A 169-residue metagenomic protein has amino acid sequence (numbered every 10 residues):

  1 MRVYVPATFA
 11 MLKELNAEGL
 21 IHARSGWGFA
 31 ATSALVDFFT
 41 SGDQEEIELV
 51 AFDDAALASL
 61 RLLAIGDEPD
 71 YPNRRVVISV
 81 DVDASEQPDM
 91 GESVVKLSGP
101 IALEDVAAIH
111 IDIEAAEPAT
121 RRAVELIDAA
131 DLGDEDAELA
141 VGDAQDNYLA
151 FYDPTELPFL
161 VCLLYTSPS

Functional and structural regions predicted by a protein language model:
M1-S25, A30-A31: Short, extreme N-terminal segment that most often corresponds to the first beta-strand
T8, T32, D81, Y152-E156 (+1 more regions): Helix N-cap / beta->alpha transition motif
I21-L63: N-terminal interaction modules that seed assembly of large macromolecular complexes
S41-E48, D67-P69, E117-D128: Noncatalytic linker/hinge segments flanking ATPase motor cores
E45-A102: Ordered, amphipathic secondary-structure segments that act as subunit-interaction surfaces in large macromolecular
P88-P158, C162: Trafficking entry modules
Y165-S169: Conserved small/polar residues in nucleotide/adenosyl-binding loops
